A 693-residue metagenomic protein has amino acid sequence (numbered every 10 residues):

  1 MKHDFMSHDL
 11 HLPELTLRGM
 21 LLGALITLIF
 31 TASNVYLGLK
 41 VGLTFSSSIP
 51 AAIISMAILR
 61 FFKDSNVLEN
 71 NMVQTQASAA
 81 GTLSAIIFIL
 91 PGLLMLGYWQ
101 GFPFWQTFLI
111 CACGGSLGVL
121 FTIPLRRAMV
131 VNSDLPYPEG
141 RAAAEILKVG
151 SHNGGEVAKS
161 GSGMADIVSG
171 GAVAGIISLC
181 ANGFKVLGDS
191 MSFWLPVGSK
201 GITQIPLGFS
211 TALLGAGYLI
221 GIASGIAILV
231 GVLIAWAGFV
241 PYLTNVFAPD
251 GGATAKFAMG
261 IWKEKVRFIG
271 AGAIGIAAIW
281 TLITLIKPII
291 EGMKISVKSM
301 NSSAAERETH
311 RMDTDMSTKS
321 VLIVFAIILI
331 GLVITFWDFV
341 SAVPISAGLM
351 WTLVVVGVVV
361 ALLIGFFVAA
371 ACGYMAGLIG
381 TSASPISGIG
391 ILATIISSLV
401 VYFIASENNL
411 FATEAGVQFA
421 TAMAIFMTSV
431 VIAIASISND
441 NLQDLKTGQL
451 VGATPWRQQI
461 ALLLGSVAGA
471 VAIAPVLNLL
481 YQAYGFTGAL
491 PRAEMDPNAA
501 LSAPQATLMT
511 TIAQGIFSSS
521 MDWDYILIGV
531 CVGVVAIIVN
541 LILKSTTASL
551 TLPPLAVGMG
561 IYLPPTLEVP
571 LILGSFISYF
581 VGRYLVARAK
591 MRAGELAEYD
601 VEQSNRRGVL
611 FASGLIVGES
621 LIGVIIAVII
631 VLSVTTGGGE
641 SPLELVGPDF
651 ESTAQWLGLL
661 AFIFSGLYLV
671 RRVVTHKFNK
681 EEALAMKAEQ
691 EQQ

Functional and structural regions predicted by a protein language model:
M1-Q693: Alpha-helical multipass membrane-protein architecture
